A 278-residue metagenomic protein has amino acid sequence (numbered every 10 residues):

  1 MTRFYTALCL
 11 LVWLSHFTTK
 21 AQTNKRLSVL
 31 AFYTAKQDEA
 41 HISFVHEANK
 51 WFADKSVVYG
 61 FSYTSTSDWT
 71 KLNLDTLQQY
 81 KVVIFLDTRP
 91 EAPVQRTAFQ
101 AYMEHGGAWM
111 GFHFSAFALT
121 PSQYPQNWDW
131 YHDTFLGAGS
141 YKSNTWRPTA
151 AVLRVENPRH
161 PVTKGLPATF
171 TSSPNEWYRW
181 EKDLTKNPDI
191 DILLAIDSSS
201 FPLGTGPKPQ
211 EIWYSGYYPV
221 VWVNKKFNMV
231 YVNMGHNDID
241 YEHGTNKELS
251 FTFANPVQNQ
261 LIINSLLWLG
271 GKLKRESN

Functional and structural regions predicted by a protein language model:
M1-N24: Bacterial Sec-dependent N-terminal signal peptides
T23-L27, W51-D54, V58, P202 (+2 more regions): Extracellular ligand-binding/catalytic regions of CAZymes and related secreted enzymes and adhesion modules
R26-L119: Helical hinge/lid and interdomain linker segments adjacent to catalytic or ligand-binding clefts that mediate domain
K36-Q37, K71, P90, A116-A118 (+3 more regions): Short, solvent-exposed loop/turn segments at secondary-structure junctions
E39-F44, P121-N127, E242-T252: Short, flexible/disordered intra-domain loops and linkers
E47, W51, Q79, V94-A98 (+4 more regions): Extracytoplasmic/secreted proteins, especially bacterial periplasmic and envelope-associated proteins
R89-G165: A glycine-rich, often tryptophan-bearing local segment used as a flexible ligand/cofactor-contacting loop or short
N144-Y231: Catalytic beta-strand/loop cores that center a nucleophilic Ser/Cys/Thr and support acyl-enzyme chemistry
